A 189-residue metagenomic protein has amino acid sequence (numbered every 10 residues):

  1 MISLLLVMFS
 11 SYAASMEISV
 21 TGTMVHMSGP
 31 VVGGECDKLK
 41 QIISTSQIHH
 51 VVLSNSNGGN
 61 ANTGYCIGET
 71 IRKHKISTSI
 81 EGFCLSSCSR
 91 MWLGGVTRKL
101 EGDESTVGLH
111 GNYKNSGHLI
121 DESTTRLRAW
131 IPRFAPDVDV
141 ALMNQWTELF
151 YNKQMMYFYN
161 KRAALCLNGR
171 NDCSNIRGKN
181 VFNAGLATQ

Functional and structural regions predicted by a protein language model:
M1-S11: Bacterial N-terminal signal peptides
A14-K38: STAS-typified acidic loop motif
M27, V52, W92, V181: Terminal peptide-recognition signature
C36-K40, G64-G68, R72, S89-L93 (+3 more regions): Extracytoplasmic/secreted envelope proteins and their assembly/folding machinery, especially bacterial periplasmic
I43-Q47, N55, I71-K75, G95-K99 (+3 more regions): Sec/Tat-exported extracytoplasmic proteins
I48-T63, S77-F83: Short, glycine-/small-residue-enriched flexible loop/hinge segments at domain edges that mediate gating
R72-N115: Glycine-rich beta-to-alpha active-site loop
N115-Q189: Charged, glycine-interspersed solvent-exposed loop segments at helix/strand-loop junctions that cap or gate access
